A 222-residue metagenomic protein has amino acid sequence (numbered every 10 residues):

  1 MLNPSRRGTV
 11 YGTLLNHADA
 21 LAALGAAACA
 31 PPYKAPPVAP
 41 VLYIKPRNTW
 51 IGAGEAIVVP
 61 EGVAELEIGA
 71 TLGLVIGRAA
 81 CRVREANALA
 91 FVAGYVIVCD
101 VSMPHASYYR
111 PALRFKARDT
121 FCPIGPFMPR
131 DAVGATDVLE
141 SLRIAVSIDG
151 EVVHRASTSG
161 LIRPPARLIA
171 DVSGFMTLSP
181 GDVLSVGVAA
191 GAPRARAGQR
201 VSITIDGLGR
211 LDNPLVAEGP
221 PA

Functional and structural regions predicted by a protein language model:
M1-L2, P31-P32, V58-L66, A80-N87 (+2 more regions): A generic local secondary-structure boundary/capping motif
M1-S5, A20, S102-A222: Catalytic-pocket segment enriched in acidic/His residues
M1-T71, P123: Extended, compositionally biased flexible segments
S5, L15, V38, G52 (+8 more regions): Conserved active-site and cofactor/substrate-binding residues in soluble primary-metabolism enzymes
A20-L21, A53, V83-E85, H105-S107: Short helix/loop capping segments that flank catalytic or ligand/cofactor-binding pockets
L24-P32, E85-V96: Short Gly/aromatic-enriched secondary-structure transition segments
K45-R47, A70-L72, I76-R78, V96-V101 (+2 more regions): Short, structured patches in soluble enzyme cores that scaffold and shape functional sites
G69-G73, V92-V96, P123, S141-R143 (+1 more regions): Broad gene-expression machinery/nucleic-acid interaction feature
